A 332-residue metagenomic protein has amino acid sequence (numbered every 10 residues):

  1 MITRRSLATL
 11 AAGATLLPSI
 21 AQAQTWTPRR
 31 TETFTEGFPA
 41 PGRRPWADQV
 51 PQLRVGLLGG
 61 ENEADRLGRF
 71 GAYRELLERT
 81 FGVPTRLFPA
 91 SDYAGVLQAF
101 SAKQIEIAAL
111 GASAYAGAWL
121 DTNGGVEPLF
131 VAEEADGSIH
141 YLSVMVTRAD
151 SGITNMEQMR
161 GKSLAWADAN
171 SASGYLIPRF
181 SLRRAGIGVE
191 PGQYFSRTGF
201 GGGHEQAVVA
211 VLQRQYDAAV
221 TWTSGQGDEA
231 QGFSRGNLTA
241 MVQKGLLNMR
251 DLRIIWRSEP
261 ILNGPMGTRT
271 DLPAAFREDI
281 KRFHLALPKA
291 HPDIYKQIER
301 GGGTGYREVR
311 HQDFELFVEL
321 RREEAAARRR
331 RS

Functional and structural regions predicted by a protein language model:
S6-T25: N-terminal export signals
Q24-A72, T268-S332: An extracytoplasmic/periplasmic, membrane-proximal ligand-sensing/linker region
G37-A116: Extracytoplasmic small-molecule ligand-binding "clamshell" domains of the periplasmic binding protein/Venus flytrap
R54, G59, S91-Y93, Q104-T122 (+4 more regions): Beta->alpha turn/N-cap motifs
V55-T80, S113, S138-V208, Q213 (+2 more regions): Bilobed "Venus flytrap"/periplasmic-binding protein-like clamshell domains and structurally analogous long
L58, P128-V144, G201, G236-E278 (+2 more regions): Periplasmic-binding protein-like
Q98-Q158: Acidic, polar ligand-binding/catalytic clefts
A165, A169-P273: Pocket-lining segment of extracytoplasmic ligand-binding domains
